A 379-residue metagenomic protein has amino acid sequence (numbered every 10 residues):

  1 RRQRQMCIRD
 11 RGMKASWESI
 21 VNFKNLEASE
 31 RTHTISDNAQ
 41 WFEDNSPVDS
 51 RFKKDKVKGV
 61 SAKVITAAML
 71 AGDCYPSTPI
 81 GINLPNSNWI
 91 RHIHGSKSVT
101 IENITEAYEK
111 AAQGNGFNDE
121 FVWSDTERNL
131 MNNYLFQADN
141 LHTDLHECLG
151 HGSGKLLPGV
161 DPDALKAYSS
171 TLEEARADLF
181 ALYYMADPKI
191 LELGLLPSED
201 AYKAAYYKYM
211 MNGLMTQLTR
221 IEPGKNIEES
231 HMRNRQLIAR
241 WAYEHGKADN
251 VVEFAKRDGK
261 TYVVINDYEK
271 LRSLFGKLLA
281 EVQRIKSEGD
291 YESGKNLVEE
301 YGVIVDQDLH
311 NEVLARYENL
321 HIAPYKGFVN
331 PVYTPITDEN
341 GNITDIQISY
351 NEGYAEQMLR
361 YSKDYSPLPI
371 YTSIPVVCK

Functional and structural regions predicted by a protein language model:
Q3-I8: Short, small-residue-biased leader/transition segments that mark boundaries at the very start of proteins
I35-A68, W241-R316: C-terminal interaction module
D55-K58, V160-D163, I190-Y207, E292-K295: Short, glycine/acidic-rich hinge or "gate" loops at secondary-structure transitions that mediate conformational
V57-P162: Active-site-adjacent "gating/activation" loops or surface patches in catalytic cores
R128-D139, V160-A175, P197-A201, A205: Alpha-helix capping and helix-loop boundary segments enriched in small/acidic/polar residues
S170-D187: An active-site-proximal "capping" alpha-helix that borders the catalytic cofactor pocket
L182, A186-I285: Long, well-structured alpha-helical subdomains associated with metal-dependent extracellular/ecto-lumenal hydrolases
D267, L271-K379: Extended, compositionally biased alpha-helical segments that mediate assembly or anchoring
